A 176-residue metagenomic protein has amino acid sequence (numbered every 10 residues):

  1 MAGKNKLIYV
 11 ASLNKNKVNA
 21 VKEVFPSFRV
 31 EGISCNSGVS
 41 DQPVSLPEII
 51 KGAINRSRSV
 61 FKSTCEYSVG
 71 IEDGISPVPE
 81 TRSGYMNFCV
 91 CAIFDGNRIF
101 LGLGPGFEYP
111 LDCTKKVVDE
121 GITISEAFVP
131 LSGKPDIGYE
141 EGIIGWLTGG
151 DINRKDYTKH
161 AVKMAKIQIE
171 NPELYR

Functional and structural regions predicted by a protein language model:
M1-C65: N-terminal polybasic phosphate/anion-binding patch
Q42-R176: Anionic-ligand binding patches
